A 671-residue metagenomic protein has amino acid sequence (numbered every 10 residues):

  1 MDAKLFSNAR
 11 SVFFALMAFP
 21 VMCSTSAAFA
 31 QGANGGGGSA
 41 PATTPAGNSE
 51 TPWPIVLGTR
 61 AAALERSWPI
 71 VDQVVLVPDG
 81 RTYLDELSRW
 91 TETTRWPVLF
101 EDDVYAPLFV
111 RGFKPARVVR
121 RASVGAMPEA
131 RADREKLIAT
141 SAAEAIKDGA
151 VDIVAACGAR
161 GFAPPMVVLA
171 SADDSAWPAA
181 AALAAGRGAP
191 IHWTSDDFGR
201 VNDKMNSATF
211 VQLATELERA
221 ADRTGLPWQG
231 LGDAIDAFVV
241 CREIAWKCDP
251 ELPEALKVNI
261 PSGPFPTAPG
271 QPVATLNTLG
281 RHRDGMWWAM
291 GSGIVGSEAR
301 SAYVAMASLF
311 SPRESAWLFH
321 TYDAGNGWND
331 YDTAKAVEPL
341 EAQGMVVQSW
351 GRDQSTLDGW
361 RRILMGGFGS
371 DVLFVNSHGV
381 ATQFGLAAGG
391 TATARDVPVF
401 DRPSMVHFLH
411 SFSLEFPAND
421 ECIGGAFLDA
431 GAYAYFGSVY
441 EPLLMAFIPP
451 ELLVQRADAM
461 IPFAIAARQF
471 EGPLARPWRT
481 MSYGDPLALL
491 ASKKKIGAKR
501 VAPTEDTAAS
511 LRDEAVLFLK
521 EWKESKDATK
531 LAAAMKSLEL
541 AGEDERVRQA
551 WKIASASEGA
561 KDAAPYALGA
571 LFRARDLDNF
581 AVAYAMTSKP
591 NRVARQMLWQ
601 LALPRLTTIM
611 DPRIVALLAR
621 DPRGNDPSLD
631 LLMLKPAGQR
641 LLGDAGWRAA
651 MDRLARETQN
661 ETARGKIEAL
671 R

Functional and structural regions predicted by a protein language model:
M1-A9: N-terminal secretory signal peptides that target proteins for export/translocation
S11-A27: Bacterial N-terminal signal peptides
C23-G37: Signal peptide processing junction and immediate N-terminal pro/mature segment of secreted/exported proteins
G36-Q73, D133-I153: N-terminal low-complexity, Pro/Thr/Ser-rich intrinsically disordered segments that act as propeptides or flexible
V74-T94, E101, V167-R187: A structural feature that tracks compact, well-ordered secondary-structure segments with a strong bias toward
A106-R117, G125-A560, R573-A574, T607-T608 (+1 more regions): Cysteine-dependent hydrolase recognition
A534-L538, P565-F572, W599-L603, P636-G638: Conserved small-residue packing positions in alpha-helical repeats and bundles
E545-A554, L577-P590, M610-N625, G646-L654: Alpha-helical repeat scaffolds
